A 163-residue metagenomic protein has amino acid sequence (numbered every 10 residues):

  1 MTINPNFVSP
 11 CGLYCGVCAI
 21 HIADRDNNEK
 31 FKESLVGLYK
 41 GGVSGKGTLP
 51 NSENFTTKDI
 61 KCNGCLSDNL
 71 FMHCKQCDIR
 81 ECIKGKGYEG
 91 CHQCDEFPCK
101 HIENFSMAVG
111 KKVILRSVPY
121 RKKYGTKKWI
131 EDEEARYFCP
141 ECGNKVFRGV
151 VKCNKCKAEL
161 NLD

Functional and structural regions predicted by a protein language model:
M1-G90, E96-K123: Hydrophobic scaffolds flanking metal-cofactor catalytic centers in soluble metalloenzymes
M1-I3, I83, R136-G143, K157-E159: N-terminal alpha-helical modules
N6, T126-F147: Ferredoxin-like iron-sulfur electron-transfer modules
Y14, L70, K127, E134-Y137 (+1 more regions): Generic detector of bulky aromatic hydrophobic side chains
C62, C91, C139-C142, C153-C156: Short cysteine-rich clusters marking metal-coordination/redox-active sites
C99, K157-D163: Short Cys/His-rich micro-motifs in 6-15 aa windows
